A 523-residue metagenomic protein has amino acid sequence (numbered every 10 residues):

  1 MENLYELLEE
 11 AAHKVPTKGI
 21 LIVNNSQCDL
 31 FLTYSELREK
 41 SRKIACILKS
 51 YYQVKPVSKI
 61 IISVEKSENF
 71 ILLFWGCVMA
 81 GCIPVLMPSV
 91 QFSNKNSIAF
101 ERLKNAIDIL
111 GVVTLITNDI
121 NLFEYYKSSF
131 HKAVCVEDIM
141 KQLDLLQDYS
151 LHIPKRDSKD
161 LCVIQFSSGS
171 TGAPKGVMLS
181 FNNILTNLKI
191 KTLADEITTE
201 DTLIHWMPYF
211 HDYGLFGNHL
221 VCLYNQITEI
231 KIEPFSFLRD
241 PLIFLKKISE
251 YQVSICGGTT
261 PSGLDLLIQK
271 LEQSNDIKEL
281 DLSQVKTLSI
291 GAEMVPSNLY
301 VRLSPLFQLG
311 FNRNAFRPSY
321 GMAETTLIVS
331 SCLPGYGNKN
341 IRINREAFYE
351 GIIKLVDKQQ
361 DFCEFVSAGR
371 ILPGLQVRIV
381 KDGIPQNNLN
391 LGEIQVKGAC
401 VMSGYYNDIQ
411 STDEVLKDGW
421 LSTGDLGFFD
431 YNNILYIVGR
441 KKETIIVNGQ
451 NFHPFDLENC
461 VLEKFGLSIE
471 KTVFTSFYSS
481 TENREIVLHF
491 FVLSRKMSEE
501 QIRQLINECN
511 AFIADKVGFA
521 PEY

Functional and structural regions predicted by a protein language model:
L7-T33, L161-I164, T171, G321 (+1 more regions): AMP-dependent adenylate-forming
P16-K18, Q147-F166, G172-A173, N183 (+2 more regions): Conserved pre-ATP/AMP-binding loop-to-beta segment of ANL
I20-V54, S58-S67, I71, F92-A99 (+2 more regions): Conserved AMP-binding/adenylate-forming core of the ANL superfamily
N96, F100-K104, G111-S158, Q165 (+2 more regions): ANL superfamily adenylate-forming
L185-T202, D212-G257, Q269-K270, S274-N275: Conserved AMP-binding/adenylation subdomain of ANL enzymes
V253-G258, K270-D361, Q376, G383: Gly/Ser/Thr-rich phosphate-binding loop
C256, G398, S403-G404, L426-G518: AMP-binding/adenylate-forming catalytic core of the ANL superfamily
F365-L389, E393-P454: Conserved ATP-binding/catalytic segment of the ANL
